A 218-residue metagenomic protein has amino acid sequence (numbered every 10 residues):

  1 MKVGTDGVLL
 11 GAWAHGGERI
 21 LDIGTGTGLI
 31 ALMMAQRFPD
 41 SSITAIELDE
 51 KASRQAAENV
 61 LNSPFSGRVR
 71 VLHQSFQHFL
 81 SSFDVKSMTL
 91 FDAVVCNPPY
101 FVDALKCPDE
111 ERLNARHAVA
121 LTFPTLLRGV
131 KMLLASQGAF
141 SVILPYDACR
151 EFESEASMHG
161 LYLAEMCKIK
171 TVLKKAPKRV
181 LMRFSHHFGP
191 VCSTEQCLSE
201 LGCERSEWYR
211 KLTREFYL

Functional and structural regions predicted by a protein language model:
M1-G16: S-adenosyl-L-methionine
V3, A120-P177: Conserved Class I SAM-dependent methyltransferase catalytic core
L10, N97, L126, F184: Residue-level signal for inorganic ion chemistry
A12-C107: Conserved SAM/SAH cofactor-binding pocket of Class I
M88, E110-L113, M158-H159: Glycine-rich, phosphate-binding/catalytic loops in enzymes
P98-T125, G129: Mobile active-site "lid"/loop adjacent to the S-adenosyl-L-methionine
A176-L218: SAM/dcSAM-binding transferase cores
